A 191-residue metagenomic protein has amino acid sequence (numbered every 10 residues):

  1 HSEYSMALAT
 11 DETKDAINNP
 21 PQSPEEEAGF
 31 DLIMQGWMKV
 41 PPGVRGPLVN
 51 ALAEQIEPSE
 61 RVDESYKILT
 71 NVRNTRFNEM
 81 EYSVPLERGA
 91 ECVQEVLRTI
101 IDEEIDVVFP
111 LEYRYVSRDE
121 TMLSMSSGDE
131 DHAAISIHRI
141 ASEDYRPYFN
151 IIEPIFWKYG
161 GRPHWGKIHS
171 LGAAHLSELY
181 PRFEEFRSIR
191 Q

Functional and structural regions predicted by a protein language model:
H1-Q191: Noncatalytic alpha-helical scaffold of FAD-dependent oxidoreductases
